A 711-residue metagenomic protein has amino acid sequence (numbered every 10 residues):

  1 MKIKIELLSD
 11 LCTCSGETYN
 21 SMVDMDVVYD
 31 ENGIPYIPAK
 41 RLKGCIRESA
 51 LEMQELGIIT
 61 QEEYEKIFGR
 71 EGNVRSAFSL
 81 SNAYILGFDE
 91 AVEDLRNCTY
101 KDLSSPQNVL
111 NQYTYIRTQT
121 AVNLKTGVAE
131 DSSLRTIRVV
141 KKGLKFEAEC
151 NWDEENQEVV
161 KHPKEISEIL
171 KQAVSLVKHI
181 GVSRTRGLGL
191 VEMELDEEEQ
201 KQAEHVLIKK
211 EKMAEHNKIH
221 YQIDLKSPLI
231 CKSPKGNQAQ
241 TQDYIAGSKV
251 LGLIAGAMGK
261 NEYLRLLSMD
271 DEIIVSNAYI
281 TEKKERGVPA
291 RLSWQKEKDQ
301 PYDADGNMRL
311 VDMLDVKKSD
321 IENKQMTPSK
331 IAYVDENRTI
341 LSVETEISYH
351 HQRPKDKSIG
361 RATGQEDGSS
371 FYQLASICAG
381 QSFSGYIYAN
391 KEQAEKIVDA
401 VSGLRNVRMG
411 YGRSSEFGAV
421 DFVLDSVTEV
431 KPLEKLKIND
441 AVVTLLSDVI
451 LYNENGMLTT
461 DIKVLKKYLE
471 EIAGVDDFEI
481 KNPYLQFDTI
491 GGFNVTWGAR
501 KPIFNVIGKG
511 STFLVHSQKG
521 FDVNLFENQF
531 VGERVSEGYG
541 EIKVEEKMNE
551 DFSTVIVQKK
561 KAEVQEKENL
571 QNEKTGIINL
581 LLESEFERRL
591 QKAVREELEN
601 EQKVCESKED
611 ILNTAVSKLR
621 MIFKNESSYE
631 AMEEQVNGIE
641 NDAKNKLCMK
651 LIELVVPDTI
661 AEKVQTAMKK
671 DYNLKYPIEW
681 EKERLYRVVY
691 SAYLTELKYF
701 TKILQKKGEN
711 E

Functional and structural regions predicted by a protein language model:
M1-E711: Conserved active-site/ligand-binding neighborhood in enzyme cores
